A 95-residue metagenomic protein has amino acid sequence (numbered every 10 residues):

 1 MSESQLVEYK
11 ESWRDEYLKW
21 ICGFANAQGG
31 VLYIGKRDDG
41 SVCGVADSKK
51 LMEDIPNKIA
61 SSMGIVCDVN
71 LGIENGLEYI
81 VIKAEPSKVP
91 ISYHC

Functional and structural regions predicted by a protein language model:
M1-C95: Conserved N-terminal catalytic/coupling substructures associated with nucleotide/phosphate chemistry
